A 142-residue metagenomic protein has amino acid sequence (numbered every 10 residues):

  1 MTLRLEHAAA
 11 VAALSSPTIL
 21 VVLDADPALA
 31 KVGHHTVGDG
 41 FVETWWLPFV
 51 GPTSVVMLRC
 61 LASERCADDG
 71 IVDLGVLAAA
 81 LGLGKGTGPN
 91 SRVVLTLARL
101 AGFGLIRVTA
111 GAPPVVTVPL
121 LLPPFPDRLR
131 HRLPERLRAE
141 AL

Functional and structural regions predicted by a protein language model:
M1-V72, V76: Short recognition helix of helix-turn-helix/winged-helix DNA-binding domains
E43, L47, G75-A78, V94 (+3 more regions): Generic detector of well-ordered alpha-helical segments enriched in charged/polar residues, highlighting helical
T53, G104-R107, E140: Short secondary-structure junctions and interdomain/linker hinges
R65-V116: Winged helix-turn-helix DNA-binding recognition segment
L120-L142: Short, amphipathic alpha-helical interaction segments positioned at domain boundaries
